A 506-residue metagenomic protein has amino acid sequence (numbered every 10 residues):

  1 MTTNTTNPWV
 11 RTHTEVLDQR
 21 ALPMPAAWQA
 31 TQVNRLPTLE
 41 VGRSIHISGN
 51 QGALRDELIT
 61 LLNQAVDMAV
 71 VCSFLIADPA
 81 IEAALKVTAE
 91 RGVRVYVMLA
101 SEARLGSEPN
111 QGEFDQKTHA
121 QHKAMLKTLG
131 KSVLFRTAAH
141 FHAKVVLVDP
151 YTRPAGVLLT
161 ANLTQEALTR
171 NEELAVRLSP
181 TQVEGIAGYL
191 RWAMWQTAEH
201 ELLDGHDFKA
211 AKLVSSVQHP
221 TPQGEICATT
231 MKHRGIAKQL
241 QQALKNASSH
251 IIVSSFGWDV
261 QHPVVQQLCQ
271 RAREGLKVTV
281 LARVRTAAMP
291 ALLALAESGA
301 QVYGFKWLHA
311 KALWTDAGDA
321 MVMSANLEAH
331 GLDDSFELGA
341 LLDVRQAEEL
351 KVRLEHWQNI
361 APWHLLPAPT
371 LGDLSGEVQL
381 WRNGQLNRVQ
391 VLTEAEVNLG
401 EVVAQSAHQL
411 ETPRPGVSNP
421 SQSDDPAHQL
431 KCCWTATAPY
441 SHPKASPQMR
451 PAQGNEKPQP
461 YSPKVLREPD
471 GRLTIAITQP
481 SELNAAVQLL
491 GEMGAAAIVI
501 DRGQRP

Functional and structural regions predicted by a protein language model:
T3, A175, I252-Q261, K351 (+4 more regions): Terminal interaction modules at protein C-ends
N7-Q64, C72-L240, P263, Q270 (+1 more regions): HKD-type phospholipase D/PLD-like phosphodiesterase module
L62, A187-L190, K351-L354, V403 (+1 more regions): A generic alpha-helix structural signal
A65, A247: An anion/phosphate-binding loop that grips the pyrophosphate of nucleotide cofactors and donors
L244: Extracellular and analogous surface-interaction loops
D319, A325-R388: Long, C-terminal catalytic modules of enzymes
